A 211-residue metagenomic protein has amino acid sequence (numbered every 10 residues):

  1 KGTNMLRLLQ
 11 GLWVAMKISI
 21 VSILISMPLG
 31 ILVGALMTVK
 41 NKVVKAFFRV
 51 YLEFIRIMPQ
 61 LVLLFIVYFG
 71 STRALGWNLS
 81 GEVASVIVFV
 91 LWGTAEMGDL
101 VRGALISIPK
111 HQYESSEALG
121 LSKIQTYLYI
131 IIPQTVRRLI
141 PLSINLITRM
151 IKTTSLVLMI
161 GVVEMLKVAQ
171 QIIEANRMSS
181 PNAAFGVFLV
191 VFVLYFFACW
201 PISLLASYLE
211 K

Functional and structural regions predicted by a protein language model:
K1-K211: Transmembrane alpha-helices and adjacent helix-loop boundaries
